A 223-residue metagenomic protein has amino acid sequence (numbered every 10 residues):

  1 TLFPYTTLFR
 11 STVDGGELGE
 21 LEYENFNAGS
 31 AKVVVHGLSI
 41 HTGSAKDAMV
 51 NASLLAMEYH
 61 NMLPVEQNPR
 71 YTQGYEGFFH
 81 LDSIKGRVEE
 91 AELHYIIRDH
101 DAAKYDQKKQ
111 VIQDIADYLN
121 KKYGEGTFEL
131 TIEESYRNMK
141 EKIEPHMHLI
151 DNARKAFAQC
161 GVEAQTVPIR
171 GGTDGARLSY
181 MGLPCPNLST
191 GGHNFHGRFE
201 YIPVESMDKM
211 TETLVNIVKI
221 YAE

Functional and structural regions predicted by a protein language model:
T1-L8: Short, small-residue-biased leader/transition segments that mark boundaries at the very start of proteins
F3, F26-S30, G74, V88-E90: Short, solvent-exposed loop/turn segments at the edges of secondary structure
P4, N25-N27, P145, I202-P203: Short, glycine/charged-enriched secondary-structure capping and boundary segments
F9-L55: Phosphate/diphosphate-binding glycine-rich loops and adjacent basic-rich segments that engage nucleotide
A52-E223: Metal-dependent amide/peptide-bond hydrolase catalytic core, centered on the "pita-bread" metallohydrolase fold
